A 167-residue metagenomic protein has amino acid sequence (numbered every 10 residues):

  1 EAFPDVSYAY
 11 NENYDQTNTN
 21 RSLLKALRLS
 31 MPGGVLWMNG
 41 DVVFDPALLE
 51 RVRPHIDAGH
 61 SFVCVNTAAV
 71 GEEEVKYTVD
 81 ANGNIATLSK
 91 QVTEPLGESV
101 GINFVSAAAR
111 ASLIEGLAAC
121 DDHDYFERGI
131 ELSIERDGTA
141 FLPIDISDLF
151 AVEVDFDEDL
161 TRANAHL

Functional and structural regions predicted by a protein language model:
A2, T78-V79, L132-E135: Short, conserved catalytic or adaptor-binding loops enriched in Gly and charged residues
A2-V75: Conserved beta-loop-beta/alpha segment of the NTase-like Rossmann-fold superfamily that binds/positions NTPs
D5-S7, N84, A140-L142: Conserved beta-strand segments of alpha/beta enzyme cores
S7-A9, A86, V152: Structural signal for short hydrophobic segments within the conserved structured cores of catalytic domains across
N13, T93, D148: Residues that form or immediately flank small-molecule/cofactor binding pockets and catalytic motifs
D15-N18, N84-I85, I134-R136: Short, motif-level signal for alpha-helix interfacial/capping segments enriched in acidic residues and aromatics/proline
D45-C120: Conserved core of the sugar-phosphate nucleotidyltransferase
E98-L167: Conserved alpha/beta core of the MobA/IspD/sugar-nucleotide pyrophosphorylase nucleotidyltransferase superfamily
